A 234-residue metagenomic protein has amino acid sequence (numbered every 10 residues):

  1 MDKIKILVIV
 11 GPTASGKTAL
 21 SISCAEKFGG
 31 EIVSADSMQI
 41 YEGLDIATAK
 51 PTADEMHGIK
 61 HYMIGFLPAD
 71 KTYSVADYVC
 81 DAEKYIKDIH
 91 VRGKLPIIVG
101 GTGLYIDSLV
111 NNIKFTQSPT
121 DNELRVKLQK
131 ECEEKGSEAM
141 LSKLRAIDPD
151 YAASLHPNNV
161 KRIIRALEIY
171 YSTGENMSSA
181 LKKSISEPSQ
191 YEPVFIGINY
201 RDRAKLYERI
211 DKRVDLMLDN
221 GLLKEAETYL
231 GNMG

Functional and structural regions predicted by a protein language model:
M1-G234: Phosphate/pyrophosphate-binding catalytic cores of soluble transferases and nucleic-acid-acting enzymes
